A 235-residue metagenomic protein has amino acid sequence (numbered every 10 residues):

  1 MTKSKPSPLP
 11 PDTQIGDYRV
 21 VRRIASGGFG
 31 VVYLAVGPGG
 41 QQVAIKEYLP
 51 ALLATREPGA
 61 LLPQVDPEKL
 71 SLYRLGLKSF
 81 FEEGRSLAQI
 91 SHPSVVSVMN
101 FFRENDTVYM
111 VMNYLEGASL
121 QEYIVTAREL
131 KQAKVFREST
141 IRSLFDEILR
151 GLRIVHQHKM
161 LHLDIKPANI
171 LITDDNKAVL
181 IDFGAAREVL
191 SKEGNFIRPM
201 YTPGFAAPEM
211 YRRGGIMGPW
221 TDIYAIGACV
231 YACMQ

Functional and structural regions predicted by a protein language model:
E57-Q89: AlphaC helix of the eukaryotic protein kinase fold
F101: Activation-segment/catalytic-loop signature of the eukaryotic protein kinase fold
N105-S119, Y123: Conserved short submotifs of the Hanks-type protein kinase catalytic core that shape the nucleotide-binding pocket
L144-F145: Activation segment signature within eukaryotic-like protein kinase domains
I148-M160: Protein kinase catalytic-loop region centered on the HRD/HxD motif
F196-M210: Conserved activation segment of eukaryotic-like protein kinases, specifically the C-terminal portion of the activation
M210-W220: Conserved end of the kinase activation segment
